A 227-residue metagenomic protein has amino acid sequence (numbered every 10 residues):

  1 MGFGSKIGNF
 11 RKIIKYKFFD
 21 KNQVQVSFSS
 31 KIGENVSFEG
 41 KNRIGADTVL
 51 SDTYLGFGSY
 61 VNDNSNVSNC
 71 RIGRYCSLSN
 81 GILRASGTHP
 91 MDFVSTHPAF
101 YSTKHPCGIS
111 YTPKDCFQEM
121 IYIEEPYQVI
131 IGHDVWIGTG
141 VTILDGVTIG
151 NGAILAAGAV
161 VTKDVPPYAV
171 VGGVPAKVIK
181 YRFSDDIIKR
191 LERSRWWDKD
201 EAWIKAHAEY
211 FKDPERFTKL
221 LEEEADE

Functional and structural regions predicted by a protein language model:
M1-I44: Extended, small-residue-rich solenoid/repeat segments and analogous flexible loops that form exposed scaffolds
F3, I7-N9, S27-F28, H97-I143 (+1 more regions): C-terminal segments of enzyme domains that contribute to small-molecule binding surfaces
E34-E39, R43-V147: Flexible, glycine/small-residue-enriched loop-and-beta-strand segment within the central core of proteins
T88-P90, V165, Y181-F183: Conserved catalytic-core motifs of eukaryotic protein kinase domains, centered on the activation segment
D92, A159, K163, P167-A169 (+1 more regions): Glycine-centered loop/turn positions within well-structured domains that cap or flank conserved ligand/cofactor-binding
I143-G150, A159-T162: Beta-rich strand-turn-strand
G150-A153, P166-Y168: Conserved catalytic segment of ABC-fold P-loop ATPases
L155, G173: Conserved G/P- and acidic residue-centered "switch" motifs that form tight phosphate/ATP-binding loops in soluble
